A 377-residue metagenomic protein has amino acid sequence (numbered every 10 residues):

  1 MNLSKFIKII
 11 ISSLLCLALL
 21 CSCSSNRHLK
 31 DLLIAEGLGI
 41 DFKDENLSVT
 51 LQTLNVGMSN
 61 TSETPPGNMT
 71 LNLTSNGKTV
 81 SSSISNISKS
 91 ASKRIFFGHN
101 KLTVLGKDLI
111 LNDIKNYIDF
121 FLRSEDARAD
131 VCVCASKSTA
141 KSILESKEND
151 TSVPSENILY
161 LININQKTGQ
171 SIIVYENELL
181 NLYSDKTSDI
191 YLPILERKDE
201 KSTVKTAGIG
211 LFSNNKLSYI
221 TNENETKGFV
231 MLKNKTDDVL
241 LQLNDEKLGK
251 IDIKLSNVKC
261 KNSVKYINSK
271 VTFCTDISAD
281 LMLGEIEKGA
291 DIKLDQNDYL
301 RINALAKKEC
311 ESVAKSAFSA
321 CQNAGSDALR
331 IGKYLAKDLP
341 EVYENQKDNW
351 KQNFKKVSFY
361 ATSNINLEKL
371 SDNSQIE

Functional and structural regions predicted by a protein language model:
N2-E377: Membrane-proximal alpha-helical signals and transmembrane carboxylates
